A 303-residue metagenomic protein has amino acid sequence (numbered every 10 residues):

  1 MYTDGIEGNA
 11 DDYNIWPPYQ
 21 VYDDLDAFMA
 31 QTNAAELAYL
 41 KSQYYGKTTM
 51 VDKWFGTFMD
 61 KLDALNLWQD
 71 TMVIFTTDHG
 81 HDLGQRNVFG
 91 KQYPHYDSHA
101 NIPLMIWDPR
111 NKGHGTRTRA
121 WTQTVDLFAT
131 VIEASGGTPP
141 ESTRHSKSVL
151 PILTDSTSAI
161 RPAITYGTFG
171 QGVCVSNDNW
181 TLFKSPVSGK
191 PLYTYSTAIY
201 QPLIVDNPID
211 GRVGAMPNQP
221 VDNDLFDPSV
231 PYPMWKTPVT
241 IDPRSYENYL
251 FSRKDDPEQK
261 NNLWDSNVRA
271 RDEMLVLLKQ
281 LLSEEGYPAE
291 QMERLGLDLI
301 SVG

Functional and structural regions predicted by a protein language model:
M1-W121, A134-G137, E141, P191 (+2 more regions): Active-site-proximal cap/lid insertion segments
E36, H79-D82, F89, N111-K112 (+6 more regions): Short, solvent-exposed loop/turn segments at secondary-structure junctions
Y45, D52, G56-M59, D63 (+8 more regions): Non-transmembrane alpha-helical segments in soluble domains of secreted/periplasmic/extracellular proteins
Q69-T71, G115-N177, E293: Polar, surface-exposed loop/tail segments that function as active-site lids or cofactor/substrate-recognition elements
M72-T77, M105-I106, A163-F169, T181-K184: Short beta-strand segments
F89-P94, R161-P162, M234-V239: Short, P/G- and charge-enriched loop/turn segments at secondary-structure junctions
D97, T168-W264, G303: C-terminal, low-complexity/hydrophilic appendages and adjacent surface loops of extracellular/periplasmic anionic
E273-L299: Charge-dense polyanion-binding interfaces
